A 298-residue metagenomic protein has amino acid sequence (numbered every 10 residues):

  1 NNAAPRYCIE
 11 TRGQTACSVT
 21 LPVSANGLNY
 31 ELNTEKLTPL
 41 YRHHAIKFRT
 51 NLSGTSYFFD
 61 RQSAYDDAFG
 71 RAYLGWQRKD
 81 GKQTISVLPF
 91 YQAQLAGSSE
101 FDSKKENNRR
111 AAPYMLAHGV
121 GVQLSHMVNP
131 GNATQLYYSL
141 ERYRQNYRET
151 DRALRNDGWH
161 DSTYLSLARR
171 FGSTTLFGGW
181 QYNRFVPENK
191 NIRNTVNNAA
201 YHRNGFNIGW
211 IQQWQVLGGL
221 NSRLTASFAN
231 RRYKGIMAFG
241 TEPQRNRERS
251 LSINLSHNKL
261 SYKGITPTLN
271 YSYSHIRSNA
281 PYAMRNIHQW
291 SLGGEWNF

Functional and structural regions predicted by a protein language model:
N1, I46-T50, Q83-P89, A133-Y138 (+8 more regions): Transmembrane beta-strands of outer-membrane beta-barrel proteins
N1-N51, T55-S56, D60-Q62, R71: Outer-membrane beta-barrel initiation region
N2, K36, L52-D60, R78-D80 (+10 more regions): Transmembrane beta-strands of outer-membrane beta-barrel pores
Y7, N189-N191, T195-N207, I211-L260 (+1 more regions): Outer-membrane beta-barrel transmembrane domain signature
T20-N26, Q62-F69, N108-A117, D151-H160 (+3 more regions): Replace "Gram-negative outer membrane beta-barrel proteins" with "bacterial and organellar outer membrane beta-barrel
Y30-P39, A72-R78, V120-H126, T163-R169 (+4 more regions): Residues on the lipid-exposed face of transmembrane beta-strands in outer-membrane beta-barrel proteins
L37-H44, K79-Q83, S125-G131, R170-T174 (+2 more regions): Outer-membrane beta-barrel channels and translocator barrels
N270, R285-F298: Outer-membrane beta-barrel "beta-signal"
